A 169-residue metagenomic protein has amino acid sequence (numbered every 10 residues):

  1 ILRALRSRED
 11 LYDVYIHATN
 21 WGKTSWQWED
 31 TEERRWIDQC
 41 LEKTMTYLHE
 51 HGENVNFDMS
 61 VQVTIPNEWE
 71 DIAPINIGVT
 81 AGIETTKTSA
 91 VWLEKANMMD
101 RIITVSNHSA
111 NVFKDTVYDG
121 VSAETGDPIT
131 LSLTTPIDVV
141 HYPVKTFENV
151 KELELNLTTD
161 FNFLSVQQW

Functional and structural regions predicted by a protein language model:
I1-G22, R101: N-terminal subdomain of nucleotide-sugar transferases
L5-E9, L48, F113, V117: Hydrophobic, Leu/Ile/Phe/Ala-enriched alpha-helical segments that form helix-helix packing faces
Y12-V14, N76, I137: Hydrophobic anchor at the start of a short beta-strand that flanks the dinucleotide cofactor-binding loop
Y15-A18, V61-T64, H141: Short beta-strand segments
T19-W21, A81, N107-H108, Y142 (+1 more regions): An acidic- and aromatic-residue-enriched active-site/binding cleft used to recognize and process polar
T24-V112: Extended catalytic core of nucleotide-activated donor transferases of GT-like folds
R101-T159: Donor nucleotide-sugar binding/catalytic pocket of nucleotide-sugar-dependent glycosyltransferases
L157-W169: Conserved donor-binding/catalytic core segment of Leloir-type glycosyltransferases
